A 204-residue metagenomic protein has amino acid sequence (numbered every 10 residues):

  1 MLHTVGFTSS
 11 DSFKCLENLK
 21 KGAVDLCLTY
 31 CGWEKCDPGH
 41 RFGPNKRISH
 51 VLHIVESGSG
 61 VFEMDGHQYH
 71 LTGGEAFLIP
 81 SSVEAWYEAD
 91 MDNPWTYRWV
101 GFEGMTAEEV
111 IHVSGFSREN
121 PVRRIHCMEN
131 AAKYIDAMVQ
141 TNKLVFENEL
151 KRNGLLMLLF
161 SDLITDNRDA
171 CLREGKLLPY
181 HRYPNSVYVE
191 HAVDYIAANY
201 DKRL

Functional and structural regions predicted by a protein language model:
M1-H70, M91, E108, S114-P121: Generic protein-terminus/edge-of-domain signal
C27, V51-I54, E103-T106, N130-Y134 (+2 more regions): Amphipathic, well-ordered alpha-helical segments in soluble domains
G66-S81: Short acidic-glycine-tyrosine-enriched beta hairpin
Q68, S82-A107: Ligand-binding loop in jelly-roll beta-barrel domains
E109-V110, A137, T141: Juxtamembrane segments at transmembrane-helix boundaries in multi-pass signal-transduction membrane proteins
E119-E129, N142-R152, S161-R203: Short, Lys/Arg-enriched, Trp-marked, Pro/Gly-tolerant hinge/linker segments that flank
